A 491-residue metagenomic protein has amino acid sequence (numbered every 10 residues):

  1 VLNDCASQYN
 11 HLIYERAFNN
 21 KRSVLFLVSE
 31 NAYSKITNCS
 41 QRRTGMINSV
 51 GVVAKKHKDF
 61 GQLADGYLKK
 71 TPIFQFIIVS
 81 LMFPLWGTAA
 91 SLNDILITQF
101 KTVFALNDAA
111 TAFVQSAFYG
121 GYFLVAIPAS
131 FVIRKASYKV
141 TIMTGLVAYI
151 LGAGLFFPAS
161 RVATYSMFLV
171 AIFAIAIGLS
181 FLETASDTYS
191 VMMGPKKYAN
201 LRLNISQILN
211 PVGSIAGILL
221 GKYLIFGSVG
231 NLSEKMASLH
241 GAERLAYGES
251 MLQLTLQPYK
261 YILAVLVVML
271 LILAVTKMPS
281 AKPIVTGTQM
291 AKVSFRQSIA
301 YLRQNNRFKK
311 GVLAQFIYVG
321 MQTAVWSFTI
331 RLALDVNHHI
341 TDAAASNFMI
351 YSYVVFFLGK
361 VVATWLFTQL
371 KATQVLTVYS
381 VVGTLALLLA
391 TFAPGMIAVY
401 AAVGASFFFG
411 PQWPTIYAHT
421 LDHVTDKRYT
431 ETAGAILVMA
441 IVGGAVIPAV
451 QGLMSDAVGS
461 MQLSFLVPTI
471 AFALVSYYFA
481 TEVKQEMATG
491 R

Functional and structural regions predicted by a protein language model:
I47-M82: Cytosolic juxtamembrane N-terminal segment immediately preceding the first transmembrane helix of multi-pass
F74-K101, V325-I330: Extracytoplasmic
N93-D94, K222, F226, Q304-M349: Extracytoplasmic gate region of multi-pass secondary transporters
S116-F131, I350-V362: Central cavity-lining transmembrane alpha-helices of secondary-active solute carriers, predominantly the Major
V147-V162, V382-P394: C-terminal ends and interior cores of transmembrane alpha-helices in multi-pass membrane transporters/permeases
F181-G194, P411-D426: Intracellular juxtamembrane helix-capping segments at the cytosolic ends of symmetry-related transmembrane helices
T373-I416: C-terminal transmembrane helical hairpin of 12-TM major facilitator-type secondary transporters
V424-A457: A late C-terminal transmembrane helix in Major Facilitator Superfamily
